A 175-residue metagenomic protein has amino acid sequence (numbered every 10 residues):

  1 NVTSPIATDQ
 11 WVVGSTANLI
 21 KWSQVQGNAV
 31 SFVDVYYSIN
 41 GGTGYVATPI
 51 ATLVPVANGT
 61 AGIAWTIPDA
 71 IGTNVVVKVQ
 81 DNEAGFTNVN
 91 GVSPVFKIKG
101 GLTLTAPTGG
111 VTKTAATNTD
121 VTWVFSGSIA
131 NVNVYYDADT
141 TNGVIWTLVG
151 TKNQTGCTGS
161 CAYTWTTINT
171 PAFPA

Functional and structural regions predicted by a protein language model:
N1-A175: Extended, solvent-exposed regions of the mature portions of secreted/cell-surface glycoproteins
